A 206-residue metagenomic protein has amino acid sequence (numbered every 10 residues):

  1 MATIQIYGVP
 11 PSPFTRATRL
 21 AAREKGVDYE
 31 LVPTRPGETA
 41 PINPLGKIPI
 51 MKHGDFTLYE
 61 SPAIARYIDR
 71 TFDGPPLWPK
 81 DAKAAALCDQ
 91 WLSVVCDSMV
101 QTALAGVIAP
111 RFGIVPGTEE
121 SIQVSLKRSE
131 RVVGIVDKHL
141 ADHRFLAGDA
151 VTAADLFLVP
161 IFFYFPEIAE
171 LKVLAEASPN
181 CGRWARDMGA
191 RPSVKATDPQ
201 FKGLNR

Functional and structural regions predicted by a protein language model:
M1-Q123, K127-E130, D137, R144-L146: GST-like domain detector, emphasizing the conserved glutathione-binding G-site in the N-terminal thioredoxin-like
V9, A153, F201: Short, solvent-exposed turn/loop segments enriched in Gly/Ser/Thr/Pro and often Arg
A63, K83, N180, S193 (+1 more regions): Residue-level recognition of oxygen-bearing side chains
Q90-V95, C181-V194: Short, mixed-charge aromatic SLiMs
T102-L104, L146-L171, A175-M188: GST superfamily/GST-like fold recognition
S125-V132, I161, W184: Alpha-helical packing segments of well-folded alpha/beta enzyme cores
K138-D149, P192-D198: Surface-exposed helix-capping loop/turn segments at secondary-structure junctions
A196-R206: Terminal-tail/helix-coil boundary detector
